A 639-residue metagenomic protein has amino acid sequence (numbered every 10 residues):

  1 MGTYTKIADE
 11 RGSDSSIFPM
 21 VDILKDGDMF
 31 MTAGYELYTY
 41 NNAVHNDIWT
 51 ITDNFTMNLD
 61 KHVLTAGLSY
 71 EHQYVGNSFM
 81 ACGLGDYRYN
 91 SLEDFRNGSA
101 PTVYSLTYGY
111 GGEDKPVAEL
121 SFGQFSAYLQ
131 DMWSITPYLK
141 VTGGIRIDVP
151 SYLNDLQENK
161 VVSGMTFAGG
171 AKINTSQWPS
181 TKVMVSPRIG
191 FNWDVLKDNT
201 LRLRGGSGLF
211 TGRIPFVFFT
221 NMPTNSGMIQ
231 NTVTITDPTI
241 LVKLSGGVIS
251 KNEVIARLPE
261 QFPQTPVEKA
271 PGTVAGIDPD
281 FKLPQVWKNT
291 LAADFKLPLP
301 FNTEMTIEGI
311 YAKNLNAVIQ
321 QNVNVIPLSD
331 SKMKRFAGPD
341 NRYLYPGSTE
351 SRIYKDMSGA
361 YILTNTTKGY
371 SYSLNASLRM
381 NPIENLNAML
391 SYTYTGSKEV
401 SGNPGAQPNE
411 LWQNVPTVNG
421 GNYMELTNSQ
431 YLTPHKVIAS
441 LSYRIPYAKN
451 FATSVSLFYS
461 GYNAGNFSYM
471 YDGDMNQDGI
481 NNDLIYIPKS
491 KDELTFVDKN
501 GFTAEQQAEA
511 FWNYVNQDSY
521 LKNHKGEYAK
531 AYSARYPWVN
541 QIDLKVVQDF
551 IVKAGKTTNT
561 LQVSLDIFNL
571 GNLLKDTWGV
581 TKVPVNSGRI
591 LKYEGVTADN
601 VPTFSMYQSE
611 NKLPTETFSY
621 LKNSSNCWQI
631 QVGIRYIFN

Functional and structural regions predicted by a protein language model:
M1-Y128, F167-G170, N322, D330 (+1 more regions): Replace "related TpsB outer-membrane translocases also match" with "some related outer-membrane beta-barrels such as
M1-Y4, A66-H72, G143-V149, G205-L209 (+6 more regions): Transmembrane beta-barrel strands of outer-membrane/channel proteins
K25, L156-S186, G190-I362, P537 (+2 more regions): Solvent-exposed loop/turn elements at secondary-structure boundaries
I51-M57, A127-W133, I145, I189-W193 (+8 more regions): Residues on the lipid-exposed face of transmembrane beta-strands in outer-membrane beta-barrel proteins
M57-V63, Y138, V195-L201, L297-N302 (+4 more regions): Short loop/turn motifs that connect adjacent beta-strands in outer-membrane beta-barrel proteins
L64-L68, V141-I145, P187, L201-G205 (+7 more regions): Transmembrane beta-strands of outer-membrane beta-barrel proteins
F262, S454-G555, Q562, S587-K622: Extracytoplasmic gating/loop element in the C-terminal half of outer-membrane beta-barrel translocons and assembly
T306-G465: Gram-negative outer-membrane beta-barrel transporters
